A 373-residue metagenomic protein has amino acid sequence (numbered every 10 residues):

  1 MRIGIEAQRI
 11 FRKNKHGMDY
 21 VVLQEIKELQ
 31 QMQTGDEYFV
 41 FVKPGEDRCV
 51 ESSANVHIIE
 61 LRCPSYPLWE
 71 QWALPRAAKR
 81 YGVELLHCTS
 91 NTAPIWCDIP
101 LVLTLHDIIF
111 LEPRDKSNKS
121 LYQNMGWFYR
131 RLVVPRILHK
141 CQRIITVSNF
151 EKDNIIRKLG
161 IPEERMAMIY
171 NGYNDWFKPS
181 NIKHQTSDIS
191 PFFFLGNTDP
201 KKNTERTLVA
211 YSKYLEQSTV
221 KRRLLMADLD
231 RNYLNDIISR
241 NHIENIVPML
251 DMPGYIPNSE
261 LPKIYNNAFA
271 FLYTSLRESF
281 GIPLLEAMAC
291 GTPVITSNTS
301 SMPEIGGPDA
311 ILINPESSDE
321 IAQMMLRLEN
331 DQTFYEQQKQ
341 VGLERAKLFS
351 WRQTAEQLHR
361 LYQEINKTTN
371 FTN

Functional and structural regions predicted by a protein language model:
M1-N373: Carbohydrate transferase catalytic cores enriched for Leloir-type hexosyltransferases
